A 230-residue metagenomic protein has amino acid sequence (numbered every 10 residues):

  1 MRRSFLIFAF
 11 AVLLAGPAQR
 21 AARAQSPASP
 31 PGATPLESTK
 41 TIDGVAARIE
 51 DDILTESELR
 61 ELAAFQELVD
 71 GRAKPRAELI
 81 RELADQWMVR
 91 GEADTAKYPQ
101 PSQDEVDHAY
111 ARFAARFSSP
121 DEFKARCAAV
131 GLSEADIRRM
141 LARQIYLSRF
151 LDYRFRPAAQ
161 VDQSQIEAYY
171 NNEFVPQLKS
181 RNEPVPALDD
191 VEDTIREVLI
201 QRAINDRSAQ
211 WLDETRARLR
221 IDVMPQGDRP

Functional and structural regions predicted by a protein language model:
M1-S4: Positively charged n-region of N-terminal signal peptides that target proteins for export
I7-G16: Bacterial N-terminal signal peptides
V12, E58, L199-R202: A short linear-motif detector with a strong N-terminal bias
L14, A63-A64, R143: Generic secondary-structure boundary signal with a strong preference for alpha-helix termini
R20: Cationic, low-complexity basic patches in intrinsically disordered or flexible, solvent-exposed regions
R23-I42, I53, A73-P230: Peptidyl-prolyl cis-trans isomerase
E37-E67: Mature N-terminal segment immediately following signal peptide/propeptide cleavage in secreted/periplasmic
